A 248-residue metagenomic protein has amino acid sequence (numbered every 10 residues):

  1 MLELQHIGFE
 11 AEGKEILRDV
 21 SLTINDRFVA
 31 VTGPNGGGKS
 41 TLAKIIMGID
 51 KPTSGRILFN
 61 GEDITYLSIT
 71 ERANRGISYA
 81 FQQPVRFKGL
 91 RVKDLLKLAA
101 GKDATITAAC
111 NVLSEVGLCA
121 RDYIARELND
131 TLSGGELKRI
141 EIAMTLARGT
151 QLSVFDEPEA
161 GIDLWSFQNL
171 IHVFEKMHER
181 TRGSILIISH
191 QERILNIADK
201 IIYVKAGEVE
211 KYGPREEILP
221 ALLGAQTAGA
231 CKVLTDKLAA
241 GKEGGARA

Functional and structural regions predicted by a protein language model:
L2, E15-D19: Conserved structural motif at the start of ABC-family nucleotide-binding domains
T32-N35: The feature captures the beta-strand-to-loop junction immediately N-terminal to the Walker
M47: Helix-to-loop junction immediately C-terminal to a conserved catalytic motif
G55-E62, A108: Conserved ABC transporter NBD signature motif
D63-S78, L222: ABC ATPase NBD coupling module
Q83, G89-T105: Q-loop/switch helix immediately C-terminal to the Walker
V154-P158, W165: Walker B catalytic motif
E208-C231: Conserved beta-strand-loop-alpha-helix hinge in the C-terminal portion of ABC ATPase nucleotide-binding domains
